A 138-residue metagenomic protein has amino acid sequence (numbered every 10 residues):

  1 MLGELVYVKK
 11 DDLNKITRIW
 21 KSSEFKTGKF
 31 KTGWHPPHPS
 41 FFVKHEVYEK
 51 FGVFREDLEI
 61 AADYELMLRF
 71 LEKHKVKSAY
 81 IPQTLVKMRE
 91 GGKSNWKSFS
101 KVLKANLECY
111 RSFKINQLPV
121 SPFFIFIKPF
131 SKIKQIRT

Functional and structural regions predicted by a protein language model:
M1, V6, K77, K128-Q135: Solvent-exposed, well-ordered amphipathic alpha-helical segments that flank/support binding or catalytic loops
G3-E4, K9, K15-A105: Conserved nucleotide-sugar donor-binding catalytic segment
K87, G91-T138: Hydrophobic helical membrane-anchoring modules
